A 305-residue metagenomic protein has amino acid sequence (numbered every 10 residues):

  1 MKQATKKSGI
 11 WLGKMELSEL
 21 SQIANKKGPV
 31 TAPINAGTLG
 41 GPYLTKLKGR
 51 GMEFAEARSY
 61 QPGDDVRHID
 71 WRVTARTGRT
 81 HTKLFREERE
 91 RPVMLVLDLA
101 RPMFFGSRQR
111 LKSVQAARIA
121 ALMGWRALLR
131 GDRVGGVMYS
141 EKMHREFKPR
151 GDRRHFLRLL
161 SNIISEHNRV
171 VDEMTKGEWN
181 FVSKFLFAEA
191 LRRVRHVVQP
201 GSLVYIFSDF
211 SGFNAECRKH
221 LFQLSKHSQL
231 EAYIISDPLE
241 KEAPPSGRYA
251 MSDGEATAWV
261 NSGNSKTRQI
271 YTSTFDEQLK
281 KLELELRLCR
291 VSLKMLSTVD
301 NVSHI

Functional and structural regions predicted by a protein language model:
K2-Y43, S59-D64, V73, T82-R118 (+1 more regions): Exposed, interaction-prone extracellular/peripheral surfaces
R67-T77: N-terminal low-complexity, intrinsically disordered segments
A121: Conserved active-site region of classical short-chain dehydrogenase/reductase
G124: Substrate-engagement module of ASCE P-loop NTPases
